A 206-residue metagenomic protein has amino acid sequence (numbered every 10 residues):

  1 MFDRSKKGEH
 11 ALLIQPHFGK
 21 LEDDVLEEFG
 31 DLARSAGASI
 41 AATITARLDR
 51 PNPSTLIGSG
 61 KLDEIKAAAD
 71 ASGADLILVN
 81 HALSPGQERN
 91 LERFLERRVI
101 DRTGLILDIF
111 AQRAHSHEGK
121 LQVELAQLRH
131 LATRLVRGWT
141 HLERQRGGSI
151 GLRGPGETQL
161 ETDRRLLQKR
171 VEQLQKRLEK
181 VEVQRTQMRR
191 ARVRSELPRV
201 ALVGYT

Functional and structural regions predicted by a protein language model:
M1-D108: N-terminal accessory targeting/assembly segments
F2-A11, L142-T206: Conserved G1/Walker A P-loop phosphate-binding module
L13-H17, R50-S54, L107-A114, S149-R164: Short hinge/gating elements
I77, L128, L167: Conserved hydrophobic/aromatic pocket- or pore-lining residues that grip, position, or stack substrates in active sites
H81-A82, Q122, G154: Conserved residues at beta->alpha junctions
G104-A126: Short alpha-helix plus adjacent loop in nuclease-associated cores
L125, R129-E143: A charged, well-structured terminal subsegment
